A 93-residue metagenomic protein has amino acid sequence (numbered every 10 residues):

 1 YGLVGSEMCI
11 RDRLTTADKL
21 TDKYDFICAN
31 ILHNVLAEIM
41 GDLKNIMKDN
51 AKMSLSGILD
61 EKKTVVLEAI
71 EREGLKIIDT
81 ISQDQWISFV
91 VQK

Functional and structural regions predicted by a protein language model:
Y1-G5, C9-I10: Single conserved hydrophobic/aromatic residue that forms the stacking wall/gate of nucleotide- or nucleobase-binding
R11-T15, I78: General small-molecule cofactor/ligand-binding pocket signal
T15-I27: A short acidic, Gly/Pro-enriched loop at the edge of an enzyme's catalytic core that lines a small-molecule cofactor
D25-E38, G57: A short SAM/SAH-binding and catalytic strip from SAM-dependent methyltransferases
A37-K52, L67: A short glycine-rich, Lys/Arg-flanked "PGG" loop and its adjoining helix->strand segment in the class I
N50-K63: ADP-ribose/adenylate-binding Rossmann-like module
E61-E73: Conserved class I S-adenosyl-L-methionine
K76-K93: Core SAM-dependent methyltransferase catalytic element
